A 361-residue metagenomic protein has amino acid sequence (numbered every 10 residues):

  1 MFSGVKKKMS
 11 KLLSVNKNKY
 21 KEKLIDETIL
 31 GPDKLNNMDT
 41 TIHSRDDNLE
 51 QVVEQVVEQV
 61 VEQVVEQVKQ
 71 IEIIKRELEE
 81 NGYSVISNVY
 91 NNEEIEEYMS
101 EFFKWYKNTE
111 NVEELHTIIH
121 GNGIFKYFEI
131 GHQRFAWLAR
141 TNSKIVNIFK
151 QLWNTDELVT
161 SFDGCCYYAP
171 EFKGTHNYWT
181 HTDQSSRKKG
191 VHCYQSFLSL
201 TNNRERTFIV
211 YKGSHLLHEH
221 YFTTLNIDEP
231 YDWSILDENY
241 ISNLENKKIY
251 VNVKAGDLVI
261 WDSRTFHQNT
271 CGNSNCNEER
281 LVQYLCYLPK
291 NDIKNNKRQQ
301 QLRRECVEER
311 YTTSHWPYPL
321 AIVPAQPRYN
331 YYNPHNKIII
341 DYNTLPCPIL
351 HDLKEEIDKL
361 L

Functional and structural regions predicted by a protein language model:
F2-E80, L350-L361: Fe(II)/2-oxoglutarate
I42, N48, E66-N81, S87-R187: Non-heme Fe(II)-dependent double-stranded beta-helix
M99-F103, K212, N275: Short Gly/aromatic-enriched secondary-structure transition segments
V112, V259-I260, R264-L361: Non-heme Fe(II)/2-oxoglutarate
G164, T182-Q184, Y194-N202, V210-K212: Short, structured patches in soluble enzyme cores that scaffold and shape functional sites
H181-C193, N246, V253, E278: A short beta-loop-beta micro-motif enriched in histidine and acidic residues
K188-R204, C286-P289: Short, conserved beta-strand element in jelly-roll/cupin
N203-Q268: Double-stranded beta-helix
